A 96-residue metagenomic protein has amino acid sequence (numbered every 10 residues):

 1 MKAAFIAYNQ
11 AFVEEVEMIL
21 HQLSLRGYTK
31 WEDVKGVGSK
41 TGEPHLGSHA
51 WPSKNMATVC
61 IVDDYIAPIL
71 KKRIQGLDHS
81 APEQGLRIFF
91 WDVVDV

Functional and structural regions predicted by a protein language model:
M1-V96: Positively charged, small/polar-rich N-terminal and surface patches that mediate targeting and assembly and bind
